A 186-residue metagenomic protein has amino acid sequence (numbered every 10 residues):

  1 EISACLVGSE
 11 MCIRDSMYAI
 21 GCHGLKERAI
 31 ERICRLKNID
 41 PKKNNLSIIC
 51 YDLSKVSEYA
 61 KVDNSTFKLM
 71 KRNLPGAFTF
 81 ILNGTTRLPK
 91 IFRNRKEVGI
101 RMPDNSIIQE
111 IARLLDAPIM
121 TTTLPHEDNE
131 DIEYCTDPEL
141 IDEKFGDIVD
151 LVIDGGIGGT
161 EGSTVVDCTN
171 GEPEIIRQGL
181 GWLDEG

Functional and structural regions predicted by a protein language model:
S3-A4, S9-E10, R14-G186: Active-site-adjacent structural elements in enzyme catalytic cores
